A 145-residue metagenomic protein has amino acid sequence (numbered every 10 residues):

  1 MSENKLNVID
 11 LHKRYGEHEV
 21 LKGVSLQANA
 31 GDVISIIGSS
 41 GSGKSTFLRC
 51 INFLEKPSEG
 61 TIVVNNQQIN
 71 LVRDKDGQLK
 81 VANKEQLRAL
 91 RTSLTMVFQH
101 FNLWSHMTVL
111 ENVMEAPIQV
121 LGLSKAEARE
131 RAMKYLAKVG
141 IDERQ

Functional and structural regions predicted by a protein language model:
H18-E19, L87-R88, F101, E143: Short coil-to-beta microelement around the adenine-binding A-loop and adjacent beta1/P-loop entry of ABC ATPase
I37-S39: The feature captures the beta-strand-to-loop junction immediately N-terminal to the Walker
N52: Helix-to-loop junction immediately C-terminal to a conserved catalytic motif
T61-V63, Q67: ATP-binding/catalytic-site motifs of ATP-hydrolyzing domains
Q67-V81, M114, K125-R144: Conserved ABC ATPase "signature" region
H106-E115: Short coil-to-helix segment of the ABC ATPase nucleotide-binding domain corresponding to the Q-loop/switch region
